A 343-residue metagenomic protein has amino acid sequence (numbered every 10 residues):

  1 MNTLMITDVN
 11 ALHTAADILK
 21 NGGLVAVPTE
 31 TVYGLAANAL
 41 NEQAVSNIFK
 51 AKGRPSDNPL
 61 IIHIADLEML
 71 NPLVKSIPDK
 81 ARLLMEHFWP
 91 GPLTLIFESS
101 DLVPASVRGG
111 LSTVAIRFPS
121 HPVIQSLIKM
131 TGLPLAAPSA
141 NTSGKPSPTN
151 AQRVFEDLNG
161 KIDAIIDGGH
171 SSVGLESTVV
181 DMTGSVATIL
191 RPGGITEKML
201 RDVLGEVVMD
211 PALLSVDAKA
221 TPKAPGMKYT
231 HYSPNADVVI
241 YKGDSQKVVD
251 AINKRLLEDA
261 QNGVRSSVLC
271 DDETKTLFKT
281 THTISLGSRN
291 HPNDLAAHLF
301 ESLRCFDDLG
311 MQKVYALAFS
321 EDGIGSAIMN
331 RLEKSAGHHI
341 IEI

Functional and structural regions predicted by a protein language model:
M1-I343: Active-site-adjacent structural elements in enzyme catalytic cores
